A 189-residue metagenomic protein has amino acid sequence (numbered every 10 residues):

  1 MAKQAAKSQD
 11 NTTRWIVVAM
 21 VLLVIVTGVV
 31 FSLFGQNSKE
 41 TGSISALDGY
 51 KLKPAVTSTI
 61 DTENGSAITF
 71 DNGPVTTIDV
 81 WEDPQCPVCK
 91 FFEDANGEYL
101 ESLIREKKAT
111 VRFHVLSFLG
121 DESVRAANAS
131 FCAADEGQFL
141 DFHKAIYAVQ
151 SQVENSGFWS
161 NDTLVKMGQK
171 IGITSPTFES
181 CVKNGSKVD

Functional and structural regions predicted by a protein language model:
A2-L119: Extracytoplasmic thiol/disulfide redox context detector
S117-D189: Cysteine-centric redox/oxidoreductase cores and disulfide-bonded domains
